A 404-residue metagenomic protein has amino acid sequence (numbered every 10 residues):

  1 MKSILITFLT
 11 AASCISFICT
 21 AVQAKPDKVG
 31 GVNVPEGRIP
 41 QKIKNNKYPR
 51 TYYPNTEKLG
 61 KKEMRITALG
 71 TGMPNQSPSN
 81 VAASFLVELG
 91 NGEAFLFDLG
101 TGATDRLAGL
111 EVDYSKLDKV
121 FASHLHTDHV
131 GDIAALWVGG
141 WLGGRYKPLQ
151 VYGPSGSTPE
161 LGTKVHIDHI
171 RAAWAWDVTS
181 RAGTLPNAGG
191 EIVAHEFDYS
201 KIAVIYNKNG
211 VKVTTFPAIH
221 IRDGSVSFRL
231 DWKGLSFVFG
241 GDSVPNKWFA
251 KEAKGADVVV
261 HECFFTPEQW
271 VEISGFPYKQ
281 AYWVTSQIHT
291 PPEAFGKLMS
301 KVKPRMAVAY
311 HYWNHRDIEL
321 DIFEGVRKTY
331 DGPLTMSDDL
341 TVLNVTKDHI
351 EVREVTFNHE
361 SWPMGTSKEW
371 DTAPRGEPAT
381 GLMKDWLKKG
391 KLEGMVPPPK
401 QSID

Functional and structural regions predicted by a protein language model:
M1-I4: Positively charged n-region of N-terminal signal peptides that target proteins for export
T7-F17: Bacterial N-terminal signal peptides
C19-A21: N-terminal signal peptide c-region/cleavage motif recognized by signal peptidases
Q23-F237, L320-I350, G365-W370, D385-I403: Binuclear metal-dependent hydrolase catalytic cores
K25-V29, S227, K233-S236, V244-T341: Cap/insert and terminal regions of metallo-dependent hydrolase folds
V352-T366: A polyampholytic, Gly/Pro-enriched intrinsically disordered region
D371-G376: Protein-protein interaction and targeting regions used for scaffolding, dimerization, and localization
